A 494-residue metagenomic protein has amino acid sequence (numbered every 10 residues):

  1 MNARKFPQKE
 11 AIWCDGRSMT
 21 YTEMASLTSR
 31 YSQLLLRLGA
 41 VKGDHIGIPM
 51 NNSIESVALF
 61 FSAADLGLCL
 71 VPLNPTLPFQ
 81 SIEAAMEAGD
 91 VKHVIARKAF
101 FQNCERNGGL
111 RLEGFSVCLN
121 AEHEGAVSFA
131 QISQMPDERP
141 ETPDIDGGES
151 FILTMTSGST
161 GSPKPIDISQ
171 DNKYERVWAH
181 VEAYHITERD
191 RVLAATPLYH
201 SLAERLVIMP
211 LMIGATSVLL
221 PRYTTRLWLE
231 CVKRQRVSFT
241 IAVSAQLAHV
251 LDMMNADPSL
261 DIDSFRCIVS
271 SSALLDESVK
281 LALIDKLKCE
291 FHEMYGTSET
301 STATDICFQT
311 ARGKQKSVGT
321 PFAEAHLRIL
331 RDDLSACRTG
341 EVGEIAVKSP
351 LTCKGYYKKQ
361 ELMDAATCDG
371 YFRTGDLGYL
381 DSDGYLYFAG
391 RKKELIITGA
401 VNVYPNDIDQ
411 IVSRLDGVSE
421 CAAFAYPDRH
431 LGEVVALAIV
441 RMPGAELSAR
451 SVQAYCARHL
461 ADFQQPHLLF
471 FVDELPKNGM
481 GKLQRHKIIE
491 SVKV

Functional and structural regions predicted by a protein language model:
Q8-G39, G47-S53, V57-F61, P78-E83 (+1 more regions): Conserved AMP-binding/adenylate-forming core of the ANL superfamily
T20-T22, F151-E175: Conserved AMP-binding A3 loop
L77, V232, T240, S349 (+6 more regions): AMP-binding/adenylate-forming catalytic core of the ANL superfamily
A99-G147, M254: ANL superfamily adenylate-forming
Q134-M155, S162, H185-R191: Conserved pre-ATP/AMP-binding loop-to-beta segment of ANL
Y174-R191, Y199-F239, H249, M253-M254: Conserved AMP-binding/adenylation subdomain of ANL enzymes
V237-A242, D252-G313, H326: Gly/Ser/Thr-rich phosphate-binding loop
T320-E324, S335-A366, V401-V403: Conserved ATP/PPi-binding loop(s) of AMP-dependent carboxylate-activating enzymes
